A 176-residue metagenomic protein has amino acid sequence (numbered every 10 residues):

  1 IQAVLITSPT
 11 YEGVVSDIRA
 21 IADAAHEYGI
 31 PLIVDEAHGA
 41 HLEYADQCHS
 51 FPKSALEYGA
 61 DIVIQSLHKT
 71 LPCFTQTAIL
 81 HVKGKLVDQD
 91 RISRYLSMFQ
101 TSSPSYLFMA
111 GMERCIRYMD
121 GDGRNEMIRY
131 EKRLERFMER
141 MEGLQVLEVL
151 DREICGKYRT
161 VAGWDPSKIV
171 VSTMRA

Functional and structural regions predicted by a protein language model:
I1-L150, I154: Conserved PLP-enzyme active-site core in the AAT-like
V82-G84, V171-R175: Short beta-strand-to-loop capping motifs
L134-E135, R152-V171: Conserved glycine-rich beta-strand-loop-beta hairpin in the small C-terminal domain of fold type I
R140, K168-I169, A176: A glycine- and small/hydrophobic-rich beta-loop-beta segment that serves as a flexible "lid/hinge" or phosphate-binding
